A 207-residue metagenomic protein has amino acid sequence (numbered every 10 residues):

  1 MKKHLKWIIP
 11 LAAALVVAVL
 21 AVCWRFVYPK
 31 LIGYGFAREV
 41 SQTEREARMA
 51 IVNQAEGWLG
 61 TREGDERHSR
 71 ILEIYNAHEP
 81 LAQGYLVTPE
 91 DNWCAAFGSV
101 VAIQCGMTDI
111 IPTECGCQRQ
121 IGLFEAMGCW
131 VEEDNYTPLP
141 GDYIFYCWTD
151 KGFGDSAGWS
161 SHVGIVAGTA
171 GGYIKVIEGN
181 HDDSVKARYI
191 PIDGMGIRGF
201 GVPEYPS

Functional and structural regions predicted by a protein language model:
M1-L5: N-terminal Lys/Arg-rich, disordered targeting/topogenic segments
K6-R45, A50, G60, D150-S207: Aromatic- and glycine-rich peptidoglycan recognition patches
W7, F26, I103, Q118-Q120: General secretory precursor processing signal
A14, D65, A82-G84, N135-Y136 (+1 more regions): Alpha-helical interaction segments
F26-M107: N-terminal capping segments
E46-N53, C115-G122, M195: Generic alpha-helical secondary structure signal
Y75-E79, E125-G128, V185, Y189 (+1 more regions): Solvent-exposed, flexible loop/coil residues
T108-D183: ...with weaker cross-activation on analogous glycine-rich loops/strands in unrelated enzymes
